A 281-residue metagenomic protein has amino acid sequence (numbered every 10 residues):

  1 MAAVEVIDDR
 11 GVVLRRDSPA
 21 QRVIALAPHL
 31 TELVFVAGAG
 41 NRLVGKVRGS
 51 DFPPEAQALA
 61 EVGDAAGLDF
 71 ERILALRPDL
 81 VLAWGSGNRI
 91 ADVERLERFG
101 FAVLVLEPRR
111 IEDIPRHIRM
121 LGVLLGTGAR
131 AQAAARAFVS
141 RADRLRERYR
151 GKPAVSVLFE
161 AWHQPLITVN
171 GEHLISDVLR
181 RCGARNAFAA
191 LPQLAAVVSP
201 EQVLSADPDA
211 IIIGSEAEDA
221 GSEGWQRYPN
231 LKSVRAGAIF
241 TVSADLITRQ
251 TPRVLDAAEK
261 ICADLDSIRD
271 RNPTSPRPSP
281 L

Functional and structural regions predicted by a protein language model:
M1-R22: N-terminal hydrophobic or amphipathic helices and topogenic motifs
I7-G11, V62-E71, G87, L191-E201: Short helix-initiation/N-cap motifs at beta->coil->alpha
V12-V13, D79-L80, W84, I90-I167 (+3 more regions): Extracytoplasmic substrate-binding proteins
Q21-L76, L80-G87, A187, S215: A short, structured surface patch at a secondary-structure boundary
A39, Q57-A58, F99-G100, C182 (+1 more regions): Short, structured coil segments at secondary-structure junctions
V47, G171-A195, S215, F240-T241: His/Asp/Glu-enriched short active-site or ligand-binding loop at hydrolase and phosphoryl-transfer sites
F70-R77, F99, V198-D207: Short helices/loops that flank or line small-molecule/ion binding pockets
G87-R98, A210-R227: A ligand-binding cleft/hinge motif common to bilobed small-molecule-binding domains
